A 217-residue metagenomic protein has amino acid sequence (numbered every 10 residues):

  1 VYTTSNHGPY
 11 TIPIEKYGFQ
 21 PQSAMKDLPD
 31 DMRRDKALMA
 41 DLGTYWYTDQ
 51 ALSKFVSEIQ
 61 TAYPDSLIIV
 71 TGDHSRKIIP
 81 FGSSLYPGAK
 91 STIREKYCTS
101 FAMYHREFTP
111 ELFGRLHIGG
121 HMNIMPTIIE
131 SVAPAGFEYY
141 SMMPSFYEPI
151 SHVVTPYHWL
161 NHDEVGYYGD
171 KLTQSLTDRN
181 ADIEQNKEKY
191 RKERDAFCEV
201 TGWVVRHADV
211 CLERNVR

Functional and structural regions predicted by a protein language model:
V1-R217: Solvent-exposed soluble domains appended to multi-pass membrane proteins
